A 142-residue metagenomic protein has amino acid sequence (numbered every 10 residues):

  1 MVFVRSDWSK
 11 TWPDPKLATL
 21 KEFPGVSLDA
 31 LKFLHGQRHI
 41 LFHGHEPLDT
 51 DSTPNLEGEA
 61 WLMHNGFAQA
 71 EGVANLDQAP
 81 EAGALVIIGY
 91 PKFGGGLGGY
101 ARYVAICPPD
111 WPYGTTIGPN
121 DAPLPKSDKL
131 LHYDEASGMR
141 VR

Functional and structural regions predicted by a protein language model:
M1-R142: Active-/binding-site microenvironments in catalytic and ligand-binding cores
